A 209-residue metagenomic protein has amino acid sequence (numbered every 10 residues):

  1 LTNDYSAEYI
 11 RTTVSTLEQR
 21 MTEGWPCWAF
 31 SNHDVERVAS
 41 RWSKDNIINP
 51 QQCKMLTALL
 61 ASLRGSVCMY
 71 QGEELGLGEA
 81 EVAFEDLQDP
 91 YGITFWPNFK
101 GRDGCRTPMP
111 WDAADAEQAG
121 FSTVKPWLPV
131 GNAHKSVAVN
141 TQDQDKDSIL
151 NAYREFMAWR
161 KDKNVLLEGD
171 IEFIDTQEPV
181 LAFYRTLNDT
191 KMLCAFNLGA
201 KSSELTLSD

Functional and structural regions predicted by a protein language model:
L1-D209: Active-site and adjacent substrate-binding regions of carbohydrate-active enzymes
